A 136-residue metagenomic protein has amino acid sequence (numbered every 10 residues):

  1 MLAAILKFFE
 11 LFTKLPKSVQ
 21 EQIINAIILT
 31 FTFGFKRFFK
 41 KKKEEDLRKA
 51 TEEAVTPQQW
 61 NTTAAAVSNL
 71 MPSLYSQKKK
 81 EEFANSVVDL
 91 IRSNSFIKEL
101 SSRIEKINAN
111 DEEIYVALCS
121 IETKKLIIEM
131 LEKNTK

Functional and structural regions predicted by a protein language model:
M1-E52, A64-V67: Short, cationic, amphipathic peptide segments
F12, T51, V67-M71, A84-V87 (+1 more regions): Leucine-/aliphatic-rich long alpha-helical segments
T56: Nuclease and nuclease-like effector domains acting on nucleic acids or nucleotide cofactors
W60, V67-E81, F96, S120: Short amphipathic alpha-helical segments that predominantly mediate membrane engagement
T63, K133-N134: Extended, low-hydrophobicity segments enriched in charged/polar residues
S86-K133: Amphipathic alpha-helical packing elements
